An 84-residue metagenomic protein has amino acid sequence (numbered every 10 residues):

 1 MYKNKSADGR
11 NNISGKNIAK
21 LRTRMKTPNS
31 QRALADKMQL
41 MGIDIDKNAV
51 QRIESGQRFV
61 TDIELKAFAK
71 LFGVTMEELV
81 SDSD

Functional and structural regions predicted by a protein language model:
M1-T27: A short, Lys/Arg-rich alpha-helix, primarily the initiator
Y2-N12, K70, E78-D84: Short, charged recognition helix plus adjacent turn of helix-turn-helix-like nucleic-acid-binding domains
K16, T27-N29, I45, V60-I63: Residue-level signal for the short linker/turn that defines the boundary of a DNA-recognition helix
T27-R52: Short alpha-helical DNA-recognition segment
E54, E64, S83: DNA major-groove recognition helix of helix-turn-helix
T61-E78: DNA major-groove recognition helix of helix-turn-helix/homeodomain DNA-binding modules
